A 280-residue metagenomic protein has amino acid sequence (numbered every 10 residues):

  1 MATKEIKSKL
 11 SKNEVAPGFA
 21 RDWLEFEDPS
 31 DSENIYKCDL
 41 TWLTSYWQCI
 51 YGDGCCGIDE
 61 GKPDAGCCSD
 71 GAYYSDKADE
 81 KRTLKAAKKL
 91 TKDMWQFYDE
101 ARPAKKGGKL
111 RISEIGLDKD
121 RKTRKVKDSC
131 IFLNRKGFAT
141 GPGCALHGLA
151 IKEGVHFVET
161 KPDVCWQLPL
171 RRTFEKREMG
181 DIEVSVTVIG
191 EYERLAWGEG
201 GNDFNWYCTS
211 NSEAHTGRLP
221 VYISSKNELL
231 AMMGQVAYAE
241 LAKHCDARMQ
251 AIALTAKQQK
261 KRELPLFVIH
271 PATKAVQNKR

Functional and structural regions predicted by a protein language model:
M1-R280: Short loop/turn segments that flank or connect secondary-structure elements
